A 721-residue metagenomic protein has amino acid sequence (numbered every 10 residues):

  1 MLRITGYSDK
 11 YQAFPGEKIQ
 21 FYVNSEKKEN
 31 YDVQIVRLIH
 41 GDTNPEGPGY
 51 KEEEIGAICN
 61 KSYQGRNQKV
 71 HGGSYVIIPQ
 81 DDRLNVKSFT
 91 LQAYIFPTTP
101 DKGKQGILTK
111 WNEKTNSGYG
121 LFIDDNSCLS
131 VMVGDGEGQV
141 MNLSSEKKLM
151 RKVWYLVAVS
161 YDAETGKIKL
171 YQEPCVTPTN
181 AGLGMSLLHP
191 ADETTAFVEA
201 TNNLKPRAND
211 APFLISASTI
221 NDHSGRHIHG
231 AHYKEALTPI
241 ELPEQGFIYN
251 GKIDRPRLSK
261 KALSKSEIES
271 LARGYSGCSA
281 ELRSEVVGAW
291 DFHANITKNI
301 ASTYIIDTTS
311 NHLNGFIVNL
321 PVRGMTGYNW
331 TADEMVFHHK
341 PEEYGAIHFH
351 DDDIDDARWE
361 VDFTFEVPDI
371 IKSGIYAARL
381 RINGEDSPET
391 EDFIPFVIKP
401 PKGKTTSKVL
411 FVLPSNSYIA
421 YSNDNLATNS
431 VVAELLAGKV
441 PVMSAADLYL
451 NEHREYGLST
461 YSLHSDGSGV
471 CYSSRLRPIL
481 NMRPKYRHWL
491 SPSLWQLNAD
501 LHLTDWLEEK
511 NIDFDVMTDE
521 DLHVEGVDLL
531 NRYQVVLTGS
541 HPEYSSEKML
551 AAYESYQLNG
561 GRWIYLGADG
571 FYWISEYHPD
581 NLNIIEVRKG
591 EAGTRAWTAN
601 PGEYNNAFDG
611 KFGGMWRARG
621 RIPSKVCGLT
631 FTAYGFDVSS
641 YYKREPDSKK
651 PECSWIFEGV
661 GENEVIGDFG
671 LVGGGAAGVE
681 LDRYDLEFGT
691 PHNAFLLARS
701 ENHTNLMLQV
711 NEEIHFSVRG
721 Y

Functional and structural regions predicted by a protein language model:
M1-Q12: Short, compositionally biased P/S/T/A/G/V-rich stretches that sit at domain boundaries
G6, P15-Q20, S25-N30, L38-M325 (+1 more regions): Extracellular glycan-associated modules
E26, V36-L38, R379-N383: Beta-strand-rich extracellular modules
K28, L38, R323-D355, P388-L529: Aromatic-Pro/Gly-enriched surface loop or interdomain linker that acts as a lid/target-recognition segment
I58-S74, Y344-T364: Aromatic sugar-binding surface patches on proteins that engage polysaccharides or sugar-phosphate polymers
R66-V70, G374-L380: Short, aromatic- and glycine-rich surface loops/edge beta-strands on solvent-exposed regions
D352-D353, T364-E366, I370-K372, W489-P579: Helical hinge/lid and interdomain linker segments adjacent to catalytic or ligand-binding clefts that mediate domain
W573-Y721: Long, C-terminal catalytic modules of enzymes
